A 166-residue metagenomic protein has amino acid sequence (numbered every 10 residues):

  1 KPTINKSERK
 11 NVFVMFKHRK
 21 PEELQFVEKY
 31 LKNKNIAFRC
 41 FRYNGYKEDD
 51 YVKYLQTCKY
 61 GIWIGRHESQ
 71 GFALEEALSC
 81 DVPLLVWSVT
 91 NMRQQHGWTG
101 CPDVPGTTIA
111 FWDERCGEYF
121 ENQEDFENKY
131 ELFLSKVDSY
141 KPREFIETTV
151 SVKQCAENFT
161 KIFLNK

Functional and structural regions predicted by a protein language model:
K1-Y51: Conserved catalytic-core segment of nucleotide-activated headgroup transferases in glycan assembly
E22, F72, Q154: Residues that form or flank phosphate/diphosphate-binding pockets in enzymes that use nucleotide phosphates
F38, I62, L84-L85: Hydrophobic beta-strand scaffold residues
K47-C58, S79: Short acidic alpha-helix that forms the nucleotide-activated donor recognition element in Leloir-type transferases
Q56-S69: Acidic donor-binding loop of glycosyltransferase active sites
Q70-Y140, E144-T149: Catalytic binding pocket for nucleotide-activated donors in carbohydrate/polymer assembly enzymes
L132, T148-K166: C-terminal alpha-helical cap of glycosyltransferases
